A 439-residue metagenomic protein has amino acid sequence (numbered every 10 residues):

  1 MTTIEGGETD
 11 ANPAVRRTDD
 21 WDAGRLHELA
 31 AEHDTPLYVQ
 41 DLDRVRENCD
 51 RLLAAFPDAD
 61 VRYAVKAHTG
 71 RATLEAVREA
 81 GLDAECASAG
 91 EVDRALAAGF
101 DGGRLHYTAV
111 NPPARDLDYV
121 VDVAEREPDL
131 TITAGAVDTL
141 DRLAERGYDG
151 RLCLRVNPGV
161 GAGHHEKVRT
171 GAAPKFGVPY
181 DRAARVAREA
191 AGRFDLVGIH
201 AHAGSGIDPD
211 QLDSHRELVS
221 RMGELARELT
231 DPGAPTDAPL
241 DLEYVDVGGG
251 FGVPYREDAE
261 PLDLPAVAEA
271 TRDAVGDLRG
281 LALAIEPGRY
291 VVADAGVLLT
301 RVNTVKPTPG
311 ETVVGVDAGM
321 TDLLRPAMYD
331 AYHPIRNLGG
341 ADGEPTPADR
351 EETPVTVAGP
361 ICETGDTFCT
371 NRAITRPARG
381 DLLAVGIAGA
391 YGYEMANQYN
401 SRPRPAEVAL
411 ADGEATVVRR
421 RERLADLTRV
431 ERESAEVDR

Functional and structural regions predicted by a protein language model:
M1-A134, Y148-D149, D231, T236 (+3 more regions): A charged N-terminal "starter" segment
T2-G7, Y148-G150, P158-T304: Active-site loop/helix belt of alpha/beta enzymes
L42, R46-L53, V92, L117 (+4 more regions): Generic structural signal for well-ordered alpha-helices, preferentially at hydrophobic/aromatic core positions
V45, K66, V77, S88 (+8 more regions): Conserved, mostly hydrophobic/aromatic
D60-R62, G81-D83, G102-H106, D129-T131 (+7 more regions): Structural preference for beta-strand elements that scaffold enzyme active sites
A67-T69, N111, A136-D138, V156-V160 (+5 more regions): Active-site-proximal loop/turn and secondary-structure-junction residues that shape catalytic pockets, frequently
D138-R151: Active-site-adjacent beta->alpha loops and helix N-cap segments on the catalytic face of soluble alpha/beta enzymes
L281-R439: Charged (often Lys/Glu-rich) extended helix/loop segments that serve as interaction or gating elements
